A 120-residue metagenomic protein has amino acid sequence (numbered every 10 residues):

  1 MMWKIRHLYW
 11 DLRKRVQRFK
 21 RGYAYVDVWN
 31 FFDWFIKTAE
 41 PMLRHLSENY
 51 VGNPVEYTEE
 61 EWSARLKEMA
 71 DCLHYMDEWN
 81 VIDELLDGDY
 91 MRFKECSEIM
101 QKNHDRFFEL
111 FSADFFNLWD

Functional and structural regions predicted by a protein language model:
M1-D120: Long, non-globular targeting/processing and low-complexity regions
